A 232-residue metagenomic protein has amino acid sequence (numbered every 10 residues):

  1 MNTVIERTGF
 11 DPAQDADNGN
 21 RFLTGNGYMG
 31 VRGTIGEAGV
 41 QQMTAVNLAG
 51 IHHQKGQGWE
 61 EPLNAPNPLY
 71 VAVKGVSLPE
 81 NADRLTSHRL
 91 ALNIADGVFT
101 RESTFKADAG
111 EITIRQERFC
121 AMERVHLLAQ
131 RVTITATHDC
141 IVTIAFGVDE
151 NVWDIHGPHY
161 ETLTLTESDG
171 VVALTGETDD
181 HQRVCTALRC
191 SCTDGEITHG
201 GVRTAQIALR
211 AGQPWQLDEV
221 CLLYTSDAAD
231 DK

Functional and structural regions predicted by a protein language model:
M1-R203, A211-L223: Accessory carbohydrate-recognition regions in carbohydrate-active enzymes
Y224-K232: Single conserved hydrophobic/aromatic residue that forms the stacking wall/gate of nucleotide- or nucleobase-binding
